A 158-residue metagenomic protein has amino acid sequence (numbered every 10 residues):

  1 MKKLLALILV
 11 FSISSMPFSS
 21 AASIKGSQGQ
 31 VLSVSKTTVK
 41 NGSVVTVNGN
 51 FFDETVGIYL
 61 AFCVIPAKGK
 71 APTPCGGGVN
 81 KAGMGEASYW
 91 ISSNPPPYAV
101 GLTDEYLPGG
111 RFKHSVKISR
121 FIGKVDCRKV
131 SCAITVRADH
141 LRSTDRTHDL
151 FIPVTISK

Functional and structural regions predicted by a protein language model:
L4-I13: Sec-dependent N-terminal signal peptides
I13-S20: C-terminal segment of classical bacterial N-terminal signal peptides
A22-K158: Extended, solvent-exposed regions of the mature portions of secreted/cell-surface glycoproteins
